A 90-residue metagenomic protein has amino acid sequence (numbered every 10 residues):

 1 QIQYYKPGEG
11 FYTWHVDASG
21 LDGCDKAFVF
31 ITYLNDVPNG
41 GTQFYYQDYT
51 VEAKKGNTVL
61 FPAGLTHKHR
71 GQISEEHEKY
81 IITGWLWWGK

Functional and structural regions predicted by a protein language model:
Q1-G8, Y49-K55: Short intrinsically disordered, low-complexity coil segments enriched in acidic
I2-P7, G20-P38: Short, conserved beta-strand element in jelly-roll/cupin
Y4, T13, T32, Q43 (+1 more regions): Structural recognition of the beta-strand scaffold that forms the well-ordered cores of secreted hydrolase catalytic
F11-S19: Histidine-centered catalytic micro-motifs
W14, F28-F30, I82: Hydrophobic residues positioned within well-ordered beta-strands of beta-sheet architectures
K26, V37-K90: Catalytic core of Fe(II)/2-oxoglutarate
